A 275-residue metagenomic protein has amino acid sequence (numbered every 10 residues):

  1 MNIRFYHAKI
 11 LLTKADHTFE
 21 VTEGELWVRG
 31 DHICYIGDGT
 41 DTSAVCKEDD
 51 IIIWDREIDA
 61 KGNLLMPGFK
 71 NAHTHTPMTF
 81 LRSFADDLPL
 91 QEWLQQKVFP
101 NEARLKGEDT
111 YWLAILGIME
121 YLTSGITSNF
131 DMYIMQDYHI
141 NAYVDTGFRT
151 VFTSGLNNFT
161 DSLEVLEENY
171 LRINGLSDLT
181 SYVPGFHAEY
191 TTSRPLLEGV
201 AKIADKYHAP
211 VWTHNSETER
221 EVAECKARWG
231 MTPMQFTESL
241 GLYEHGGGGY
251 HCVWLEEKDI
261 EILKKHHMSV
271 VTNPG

Functional and structural regions predicted by a protein language model:
M1-E48: N-terminal metal-binding scaffold of metallo-dependent hydrolase/deaminase domains
N2-H7, C46-Q91, I115, M119-T123: Replace "His-x-His-based motif
A8, L26, D31, G62 (+8 more regions): Divalent metal-coordination and catalytic microenvironments
R82-G147, E167-L176: Alpha-helical scaffold segments that flank or form the walls of functional sites
S124, T146, K206, K265-H266: Structural motif
Y138-V253: Metal-coordinating catalytic core of metallo-dependent amide/deamination hydrolases
T192, L242-G275: Active-site-adjacent C-terminal substructures of enzyme catalytic domains
